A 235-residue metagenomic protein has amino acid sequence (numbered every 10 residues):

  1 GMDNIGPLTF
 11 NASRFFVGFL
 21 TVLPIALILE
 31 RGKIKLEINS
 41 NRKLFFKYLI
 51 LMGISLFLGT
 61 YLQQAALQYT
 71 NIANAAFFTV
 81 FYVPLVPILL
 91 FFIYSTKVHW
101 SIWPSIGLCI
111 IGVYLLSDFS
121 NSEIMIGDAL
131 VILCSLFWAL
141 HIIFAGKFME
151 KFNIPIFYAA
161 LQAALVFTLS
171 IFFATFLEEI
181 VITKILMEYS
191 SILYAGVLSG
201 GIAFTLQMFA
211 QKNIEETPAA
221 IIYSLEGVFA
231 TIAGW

Functional and structural regions predicted by a protein language model:
G1, F10, R14, A66 (+4 more regions): Hydrophobic/aromatic residues within transmembrane alpha-helices of multi-pass small-molecule transporters
D3-A12, I38-F45, W103, D118-F137 (+1 more regions): Juxtamembrane helix-entry segments on the extracytoplasmic side of multipass membrane proteins
P7-L8, G18-V22, V86-P87, F92 (+1 more regions): Transmembrane alpha-helical segments that form core, pore/gating elements of small-molecule transporters/exporters
S13, A75-F81, A145-F167, G200-W235: Helix-helix packing/entry segments at the starts of transmembrane helices
T21, A26, Q63, Y82-P104 (+1 more regions): C-terminal transmembrane-helix exit sites in multi-pass transporters
V22, V98-D118, C134-L136, T168-I171: Hydrophobic transmembrane alpha-helices of multi-pass small-molecule transport proteins
E30-T79, L115, G196-I214: Specific transmembrane alpha-helical segments of multi-pass solute transporters/efflux pumps, especially DMT/EamA
G53-F57, Y61, P84-I88, A139 (+3 more regions): Hydrophobic/small/kink-forming positions within alpha-helical transmembrane segments of polytopic membrane proteins
